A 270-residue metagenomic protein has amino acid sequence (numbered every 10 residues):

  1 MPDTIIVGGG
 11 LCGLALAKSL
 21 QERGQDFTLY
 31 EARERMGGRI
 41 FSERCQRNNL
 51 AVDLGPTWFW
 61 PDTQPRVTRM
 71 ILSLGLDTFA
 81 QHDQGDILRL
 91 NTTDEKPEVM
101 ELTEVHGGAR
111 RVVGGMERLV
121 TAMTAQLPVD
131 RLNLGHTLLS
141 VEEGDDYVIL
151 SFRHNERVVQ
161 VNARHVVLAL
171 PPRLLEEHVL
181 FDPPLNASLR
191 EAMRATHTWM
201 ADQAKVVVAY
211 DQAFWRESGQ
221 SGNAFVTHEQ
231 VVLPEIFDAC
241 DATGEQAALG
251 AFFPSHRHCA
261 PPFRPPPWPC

Functional and structural regions predicted by a protein language model:
M1-C270: FAD-dinucleotide binding site
